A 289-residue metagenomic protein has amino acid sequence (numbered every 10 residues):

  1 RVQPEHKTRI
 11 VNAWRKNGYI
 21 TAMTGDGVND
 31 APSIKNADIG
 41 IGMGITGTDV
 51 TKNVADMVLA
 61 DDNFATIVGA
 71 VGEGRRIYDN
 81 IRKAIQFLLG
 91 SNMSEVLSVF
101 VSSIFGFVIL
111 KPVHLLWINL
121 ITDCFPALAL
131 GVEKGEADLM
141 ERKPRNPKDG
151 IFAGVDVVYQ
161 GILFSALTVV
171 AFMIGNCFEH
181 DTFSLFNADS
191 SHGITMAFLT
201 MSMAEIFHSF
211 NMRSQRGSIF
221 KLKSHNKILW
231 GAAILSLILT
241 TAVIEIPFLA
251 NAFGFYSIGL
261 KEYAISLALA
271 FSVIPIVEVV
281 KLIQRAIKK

Functional and structural regions predicted by a protein language model:
R1-A22, G42-R216: Membrane-embedded transport module
R1-N29, K35-I39, I81, S102-S103 (+2 more regions): Cytosolic catalytic headpiece
N29-D30, T66, A127, L282: Residues immediately C-terminal
D30, T46, A60, L185-F186 (+3 more regions): Generic signal for short, ordered secondary-structure residues within or immediately flanking folded domains
S33-K35, K52-N53: Structural signature of FAD isoalloxazine-binding scaffolds in flavoprotein oxidoreductases
G131, L199-K289: C-terminal transmembrane module of polytopic membrane proteins
